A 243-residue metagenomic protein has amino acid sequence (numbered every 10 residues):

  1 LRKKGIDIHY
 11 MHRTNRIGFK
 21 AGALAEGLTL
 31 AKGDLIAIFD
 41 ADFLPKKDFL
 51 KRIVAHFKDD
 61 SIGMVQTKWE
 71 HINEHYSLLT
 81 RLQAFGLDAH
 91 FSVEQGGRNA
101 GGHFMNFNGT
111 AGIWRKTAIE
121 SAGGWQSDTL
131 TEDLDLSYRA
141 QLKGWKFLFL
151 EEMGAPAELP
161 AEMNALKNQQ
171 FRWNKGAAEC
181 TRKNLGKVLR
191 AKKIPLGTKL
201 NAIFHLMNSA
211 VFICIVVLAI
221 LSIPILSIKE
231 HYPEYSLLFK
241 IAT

Functional and structural regions predicted by a protein language model:
R2-L35, K47-L130, Q141-L142, M163-L196 (+2 more regions): Long helical/loop segments within the catalytic core of UDP-sugar-dependent glycosyltransferases, especially the large
Y76-L79, L159-A161, V216-A219: Short acidic, glycine/serine/threonine-rich loops at helix termini
D128, S137-A155: Catalytic donor-sugar/metal-binding loop of nucleotide-sugar-dependent glycosyltransferases
E151-A165: Active-site donor/metal-binding and catalytic loop motifs of nucleotide-sugar-dependent glycosylation enzymes
H205-T243: Membrane-embedded multi-pass helical conduit in multi-pass membrane proteins, especially envelope-biosynthetic
